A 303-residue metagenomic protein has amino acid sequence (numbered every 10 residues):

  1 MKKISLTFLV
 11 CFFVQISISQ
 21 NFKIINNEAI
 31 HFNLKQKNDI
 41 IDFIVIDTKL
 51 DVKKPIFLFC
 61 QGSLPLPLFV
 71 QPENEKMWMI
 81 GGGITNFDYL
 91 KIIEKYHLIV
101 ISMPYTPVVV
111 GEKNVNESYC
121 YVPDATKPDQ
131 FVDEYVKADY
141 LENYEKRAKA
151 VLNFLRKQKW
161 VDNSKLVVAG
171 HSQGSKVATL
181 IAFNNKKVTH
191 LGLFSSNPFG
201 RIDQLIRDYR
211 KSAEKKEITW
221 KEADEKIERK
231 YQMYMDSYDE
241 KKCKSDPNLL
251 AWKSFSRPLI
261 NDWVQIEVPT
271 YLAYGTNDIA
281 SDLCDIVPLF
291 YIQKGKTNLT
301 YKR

Functional and structural regions predicted by a protein language model:
Q20-P55: N-terminal cap/lid segment of alpha/beta-hydrolase-fold proteins
L50-K95, P104-E112: Short, surface-exposed "cap/lid" segments of acyl-processing enzymes
E112-Q158: Alpha/beta-hydrolase active-site loop
Y119-D129, E134, G192-Q265: Accessory cap/linker subdomain of secreted extracellular hydrolases
V151-R210: Primarily recognizes the serine-hydrolase "nucleophile elbow" in alpha/beta-hydrolase and SGNH/GDSL folds
I266, L272-Y274: Short beta-strand/loop motif that positions the catalytic acidic residue of the alpha/beta-hydrolase fold
I279-I286: Conserved alpha/beta-hydrolase "acid-adjacent" motif
Q293-R303: Catalytic histidine neighborhood in serine/cysteine hydrolases with alpha/beta-hydrolase-type architecture
